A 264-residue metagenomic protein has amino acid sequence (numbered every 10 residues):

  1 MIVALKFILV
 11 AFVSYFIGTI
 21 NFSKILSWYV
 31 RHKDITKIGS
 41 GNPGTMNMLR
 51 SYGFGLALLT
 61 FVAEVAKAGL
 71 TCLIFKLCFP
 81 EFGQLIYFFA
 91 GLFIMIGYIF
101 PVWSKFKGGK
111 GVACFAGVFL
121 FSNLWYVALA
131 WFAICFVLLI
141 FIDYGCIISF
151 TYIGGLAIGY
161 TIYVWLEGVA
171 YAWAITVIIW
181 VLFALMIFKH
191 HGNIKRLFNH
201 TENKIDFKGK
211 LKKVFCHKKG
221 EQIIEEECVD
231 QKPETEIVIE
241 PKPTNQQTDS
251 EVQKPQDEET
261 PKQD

Functional and structural regions predicted by a protein language model:
M1-L9, L70-F89, L120-V127, I162-I178: Helix-coil boundary and interhelical linker segments in multi-pass alpha-helical membrane proteins
L5-V30: N-terminal signal-anchor transmembrane alpha helix
S14-I17, I94-Y98, C135-L139, L156 (+1 more regions): Alpha-helical transmembrane segments of multi-pass membrane proteins
K24-G55, G108, K195-V214: Cytosolic, membrane-interface loops and tails of multi-pass inner-membrane proteins
K33-G44, V102-A116, Y144-G155: Short, non-helical or kinked segments that cap or interrupt transmembrane helices
L49-Y52, F75-F79, F93, V112-I142 (+1 more regions): Interfacial segments of multi-pass membrane proteins
R50-K76: Multi-pass membrane catalytic core of lipid/isoprenoid biosynthesis enzymes
P233-D264: Long, low-complexity, intrinsically disordered segments
